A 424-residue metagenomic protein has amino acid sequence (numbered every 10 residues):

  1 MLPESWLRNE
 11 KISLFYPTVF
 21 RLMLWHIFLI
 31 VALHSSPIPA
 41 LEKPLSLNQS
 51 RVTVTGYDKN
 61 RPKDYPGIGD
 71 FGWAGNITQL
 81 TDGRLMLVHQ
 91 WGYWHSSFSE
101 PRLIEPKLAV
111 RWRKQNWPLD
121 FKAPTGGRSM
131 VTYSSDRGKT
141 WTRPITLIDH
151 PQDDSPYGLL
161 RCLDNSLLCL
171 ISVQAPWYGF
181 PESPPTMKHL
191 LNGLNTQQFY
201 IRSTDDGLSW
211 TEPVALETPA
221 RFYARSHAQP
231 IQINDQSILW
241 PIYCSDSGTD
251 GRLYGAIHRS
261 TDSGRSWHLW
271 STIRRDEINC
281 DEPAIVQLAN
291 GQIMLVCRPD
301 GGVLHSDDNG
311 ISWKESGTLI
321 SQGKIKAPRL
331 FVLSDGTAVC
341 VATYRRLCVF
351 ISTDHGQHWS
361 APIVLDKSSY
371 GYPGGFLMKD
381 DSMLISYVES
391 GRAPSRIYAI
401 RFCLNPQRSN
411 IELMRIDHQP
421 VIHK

Functional and structural regions predicted by a protein language model:
M1-F20: N-terminal secretory signal peptides that target proteins for export/translocation
N9, V31-A32, F199: Compositionally biased, low-complexity segments
R21-H34: Bacterial N-terminal signal peptides
I38-K424: Asp-box/BNR beta-propeller blade signature and adjacent active/binding-site loops in extracellular glycan-interacting
